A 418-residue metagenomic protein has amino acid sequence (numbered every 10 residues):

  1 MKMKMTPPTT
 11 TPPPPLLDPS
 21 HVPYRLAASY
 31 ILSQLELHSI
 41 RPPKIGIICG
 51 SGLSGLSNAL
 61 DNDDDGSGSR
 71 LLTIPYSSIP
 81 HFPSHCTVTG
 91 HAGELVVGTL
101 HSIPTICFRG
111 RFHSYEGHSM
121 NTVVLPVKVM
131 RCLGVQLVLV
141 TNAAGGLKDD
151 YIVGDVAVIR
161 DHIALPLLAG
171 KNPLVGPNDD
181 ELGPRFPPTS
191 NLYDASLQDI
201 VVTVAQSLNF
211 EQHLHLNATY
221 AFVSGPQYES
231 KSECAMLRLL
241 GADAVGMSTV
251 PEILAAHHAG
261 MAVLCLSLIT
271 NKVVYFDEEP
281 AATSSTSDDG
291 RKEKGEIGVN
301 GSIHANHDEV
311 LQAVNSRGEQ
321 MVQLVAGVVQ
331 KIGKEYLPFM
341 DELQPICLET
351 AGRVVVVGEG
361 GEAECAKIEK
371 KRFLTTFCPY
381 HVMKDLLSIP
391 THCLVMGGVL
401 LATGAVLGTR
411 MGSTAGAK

Functional and structural regions predicted by a protein language model:
K2-T189: Metabolite-binding pocket within alpha/beta catalytic cores that recognizes anionic/polar moieties
S33-L37, V135, D161-A164, L168 (+7 more regions): Generic secondary-structure signature for well-ordered alpha-helical cores
I163-Q227: Histidine/lysine/aspartate-rich catalytic loop segments that bind and position anionic ligands
Q198, T203-D243, Q330-G352, V356 (+1 more regions): Active-site/ligand-binding-proximal alpha/beta "capping" segment
Q227-S287: A C-terminal functional module that forms or caps the active site or interfaces directly with catalytic machinery
V274-I346: His/Asp/Glu-rich mid-to-C-terminal helical/loop segments that flank catalytic regions of hydrolases
P338-L386, C393, G397: A short, charged, Gly/Pro-tolerant segment at domain boundaries
C378-K418: Terminal signal-anchor or tail-anchor transmembrane helices that tether membrane-associated enzymes to cellular
